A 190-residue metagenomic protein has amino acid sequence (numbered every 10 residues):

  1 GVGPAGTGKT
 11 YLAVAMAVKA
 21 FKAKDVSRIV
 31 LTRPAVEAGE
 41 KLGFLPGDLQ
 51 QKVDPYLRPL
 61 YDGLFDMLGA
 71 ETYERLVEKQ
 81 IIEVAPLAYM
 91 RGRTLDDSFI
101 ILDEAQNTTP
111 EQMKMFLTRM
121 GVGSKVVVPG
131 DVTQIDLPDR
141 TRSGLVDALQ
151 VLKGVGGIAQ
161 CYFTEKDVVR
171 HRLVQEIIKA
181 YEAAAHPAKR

Functional and structural regions predicted by a protein language model:
G1-L102, Q106-R190: Conserved helicase motor core of SF1/SF2 NTP-dependent helicases
